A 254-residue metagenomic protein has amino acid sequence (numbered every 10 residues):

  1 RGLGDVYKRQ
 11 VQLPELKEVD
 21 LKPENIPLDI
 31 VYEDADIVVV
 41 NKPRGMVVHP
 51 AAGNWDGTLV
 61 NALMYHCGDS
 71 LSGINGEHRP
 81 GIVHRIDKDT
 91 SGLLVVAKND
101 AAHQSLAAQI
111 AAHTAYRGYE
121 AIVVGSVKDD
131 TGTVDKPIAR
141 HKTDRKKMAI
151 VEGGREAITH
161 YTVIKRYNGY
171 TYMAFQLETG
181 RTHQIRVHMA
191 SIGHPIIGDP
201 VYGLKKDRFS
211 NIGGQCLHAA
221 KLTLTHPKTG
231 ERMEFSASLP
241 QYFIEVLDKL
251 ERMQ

Functional and structural regions predicted by a protein language model:
R1-T133, Y242-K249: RNA pseudouridine synthases
V11-L13, V187, K205, H226: Conserved "cap/hinge" positions at secondary-structure junctions
I30, V123, H160-V163, I196: Conserved hydrophobic positions within beta-strands
V40, V187, G198: Active-site flanking residues adjacent to catalytic metal/cofactor-binding acidic residues
G76-A108, Y116, E120, D135-I192 (+1 more regions): The conserved catalytic core of RNA pseudouridine synthases
G198-N211: Short, surface-exposed loop/helix-turn segments at secondary-structure junctions that function as lids/hinges flanking
F209-A219: Active-site-adjacent capping/gating segments
